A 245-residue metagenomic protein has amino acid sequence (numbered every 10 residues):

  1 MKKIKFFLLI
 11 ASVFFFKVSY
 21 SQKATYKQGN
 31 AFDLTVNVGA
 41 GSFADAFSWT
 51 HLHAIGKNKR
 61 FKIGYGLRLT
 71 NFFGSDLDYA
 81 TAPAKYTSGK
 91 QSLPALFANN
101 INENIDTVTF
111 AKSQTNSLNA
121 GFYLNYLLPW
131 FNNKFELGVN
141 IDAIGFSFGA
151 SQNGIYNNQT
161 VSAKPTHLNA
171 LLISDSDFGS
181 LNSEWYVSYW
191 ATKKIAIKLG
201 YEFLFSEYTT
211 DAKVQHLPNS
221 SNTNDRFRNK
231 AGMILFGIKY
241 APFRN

Functional and structural regions predicted by a protein language model:
S21-T81, M233, K239-N245: Short glycine/proline- and aromatic-enriched beta-strand/turn motifs that initiate or cap beta-hairpins
D33-V38, T50-L52, I105-A111, H167-S174 (+1 more regions): Extracellular loop and loop/strand-boundary signature of outer-membrane beta-barrel proteins
V36, D45-I55, L67-N71, A120-L128 (+4 more regions): Residues on the lipid-exposed face of transmembrane beta-strands in outer-membrane beta-barrel proteins
G39-A44, K57, F110-N119, I173-S180 (+1 more regions): Short sequence motifs at beta-strands and strand-loop junctions characteristic of Gram-negative outer-membrane
D45-W49, S75-A84, F148-S162, T209-L217: Outer-membrane beta-barrel translocator domains and adjoining extracellular loop/strand segments of Gram-negative
K59-I63, F131-F135, K193-L199, R244-N245: Repeated loop/turn-to-beta-strand initiation elements of outer-membrane beta-barrel proteins
G66-P129: Outer-membrane beta-barrel translocator/channel fold
L181-N245: Predominantly the C-terminal beta-signal and adjacent terminal strand-loop region of outer-membrane beta-barrel
